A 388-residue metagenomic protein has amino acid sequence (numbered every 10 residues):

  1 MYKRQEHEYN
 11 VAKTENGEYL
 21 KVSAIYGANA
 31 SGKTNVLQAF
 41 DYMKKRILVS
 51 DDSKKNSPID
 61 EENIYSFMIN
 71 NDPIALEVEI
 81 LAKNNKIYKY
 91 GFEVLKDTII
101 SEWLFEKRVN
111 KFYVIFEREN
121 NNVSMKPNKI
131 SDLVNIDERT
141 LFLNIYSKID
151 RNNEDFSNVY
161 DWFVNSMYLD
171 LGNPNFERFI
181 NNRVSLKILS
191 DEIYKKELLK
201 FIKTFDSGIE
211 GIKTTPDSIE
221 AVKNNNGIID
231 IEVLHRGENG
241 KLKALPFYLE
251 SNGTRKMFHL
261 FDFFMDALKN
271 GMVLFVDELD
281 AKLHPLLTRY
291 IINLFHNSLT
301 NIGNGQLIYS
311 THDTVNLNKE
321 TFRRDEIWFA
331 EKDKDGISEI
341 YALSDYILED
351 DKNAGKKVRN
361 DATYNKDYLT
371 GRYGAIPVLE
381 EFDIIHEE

Functional and structural regions predicted by a protein language model:
M1-Y42: Pre-Walker A-like glycine/lysine-rich segment at the N-terminus of P-loop NTPase domains
G17-E18, N70-N71, A82-N84, M265-L268 (+2 more regions): Conserved catalytic network of the ASCE P-loop NTPase/AAA+ motor domain
V22-Y26, D217, A221-M265, V273-L286: Conserved ABC ATPase signature
M43-K55, K269, F295-N301: Post-Walker A helix-loop "phosphate-sensing" segment adjacent to the P-loop in P-loop NTPases
I69-S124, A330, A342-A362: P-loop NTPase motor core
K89-I219: Electropositive, glycine-dotted interaction segments that contact anionic polymers or phosphate-rich ligands
R178-L249, Y364, L369-V378, F382-E388: Extended helical coiled-coil dimerization/tether regions that scaffold and oligomerize large DNA-maintenance assemblies
Y290-E388: C-terminal lobe/lid and adjacent interdomain/linker elements of RecA-like ASCE P-loop ATPase modules
